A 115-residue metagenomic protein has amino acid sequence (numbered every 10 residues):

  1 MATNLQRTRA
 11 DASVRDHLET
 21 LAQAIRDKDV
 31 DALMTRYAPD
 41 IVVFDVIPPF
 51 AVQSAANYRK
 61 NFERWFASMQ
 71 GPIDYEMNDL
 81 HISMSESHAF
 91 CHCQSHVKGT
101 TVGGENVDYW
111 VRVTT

Functional and structural regions predicted by a protein language model:
M1-T35, V42-T115: A beta-strand edge to alpha-helix "cap/lid" segment located at domain peripheries
